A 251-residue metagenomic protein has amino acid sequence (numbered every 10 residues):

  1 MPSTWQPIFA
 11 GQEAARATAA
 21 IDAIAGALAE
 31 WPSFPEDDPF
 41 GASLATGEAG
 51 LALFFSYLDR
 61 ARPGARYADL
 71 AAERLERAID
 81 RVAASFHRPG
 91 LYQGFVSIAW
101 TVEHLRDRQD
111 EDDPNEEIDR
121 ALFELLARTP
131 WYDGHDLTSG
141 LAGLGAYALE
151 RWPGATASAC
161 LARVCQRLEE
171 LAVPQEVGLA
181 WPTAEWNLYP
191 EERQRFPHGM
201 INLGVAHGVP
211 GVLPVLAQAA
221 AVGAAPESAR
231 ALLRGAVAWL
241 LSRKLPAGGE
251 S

Functional and structural regions predicted by a protein language model:
M1-S251: Glycan-recognition and catalytic cores of secretory/periplasmic carbohydrate-active enzymes
